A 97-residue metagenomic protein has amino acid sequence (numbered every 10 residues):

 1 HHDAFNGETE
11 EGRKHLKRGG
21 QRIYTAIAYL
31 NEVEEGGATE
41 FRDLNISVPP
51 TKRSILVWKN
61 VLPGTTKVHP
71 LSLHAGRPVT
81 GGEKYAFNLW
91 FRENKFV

Functional and structural regions predicted by a protein language model:
H1-H2: Non-heme Fe(II) oxygenase catalytic core, chiefly the N-lobe of the double-stranded beta-helix
F5-G7: Regulatory modules of eukaryotic transcription factors, especially in plants
E11-G12, G19-R22, V33-V97: Catalytic core of Fe(II)/2-oxoglutarate
Y24-A28: Conserved, well-structured core segments
